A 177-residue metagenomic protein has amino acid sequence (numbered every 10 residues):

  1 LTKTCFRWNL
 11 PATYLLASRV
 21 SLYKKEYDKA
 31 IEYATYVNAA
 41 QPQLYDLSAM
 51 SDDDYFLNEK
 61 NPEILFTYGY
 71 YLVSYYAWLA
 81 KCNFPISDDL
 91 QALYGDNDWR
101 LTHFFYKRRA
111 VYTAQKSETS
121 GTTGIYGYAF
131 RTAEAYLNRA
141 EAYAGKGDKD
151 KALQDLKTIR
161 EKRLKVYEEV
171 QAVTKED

Functional and structural regions predicted by a protein language model:
L1-A133, G145-K151, E176: Structured, solvent-exposed acidic/aromatic patches
L1-K3, R160-E168: Aromatic-anchored glycine-rich loop motif in surface-exposed flexible loops
Y167-D177: C-terminal soluble interaction/assembly domains
